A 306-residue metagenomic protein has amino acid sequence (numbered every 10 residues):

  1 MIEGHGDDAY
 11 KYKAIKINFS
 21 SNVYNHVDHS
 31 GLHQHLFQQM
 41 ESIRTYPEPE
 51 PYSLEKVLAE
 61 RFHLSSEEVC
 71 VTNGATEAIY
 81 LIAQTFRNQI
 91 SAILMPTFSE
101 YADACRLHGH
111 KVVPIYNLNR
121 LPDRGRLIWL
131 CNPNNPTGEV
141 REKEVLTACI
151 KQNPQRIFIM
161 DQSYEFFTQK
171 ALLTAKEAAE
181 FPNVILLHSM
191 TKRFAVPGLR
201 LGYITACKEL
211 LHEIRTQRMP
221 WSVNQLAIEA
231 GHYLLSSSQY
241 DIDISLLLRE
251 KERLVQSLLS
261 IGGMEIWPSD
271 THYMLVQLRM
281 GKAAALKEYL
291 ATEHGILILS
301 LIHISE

Functional and structural regions predicted by a protein language model:
M1-Y46: N-terminal "arm"/small-domain region of PLP-dependent enzymes with the aminotransferase-like
H29, N183-S260, M264-I266: PLP-dependent aminotransferase class I/II
Q34-G74, E250-R253: Conserved N-terminal alpha-helix of the aminotransferase class I/II PLP-enzyme fold
P51-Y52, S66-S91, G202: Conserved beta-loop-alpha segment that forms the PLP phosphate-binding cup at the N-terminus of a helix
Q84-N132, P136-V140, E144: PLP-dependent aminotransferase-like
N117-N119, D123, E139-F158, Q162-R193: Active-site pre-lysine segment of PLP-dependent enzymes
L248, L258-E293: Conserved PLP-binding catalytic core of the aspartate aminotransferase-like
I302-E306: Conserved small/polar residues in nucleotide/adenosyl-binding loops
